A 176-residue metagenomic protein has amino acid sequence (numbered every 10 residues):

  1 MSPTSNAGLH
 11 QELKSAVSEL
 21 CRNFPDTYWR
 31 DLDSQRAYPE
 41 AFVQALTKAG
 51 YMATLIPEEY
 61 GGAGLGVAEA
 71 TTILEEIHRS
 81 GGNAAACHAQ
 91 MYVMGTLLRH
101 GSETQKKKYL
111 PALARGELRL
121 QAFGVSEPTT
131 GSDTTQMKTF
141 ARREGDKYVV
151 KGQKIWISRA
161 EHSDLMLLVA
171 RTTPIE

Functional and structural regions predicted by a protein language model:
M1-C87, K108, A112: Amphipathic, small/basic residue-rich leader segments at the start of a protein or domain
L65, D133-T135, R159-D164: Short glycine/proline-enriched turns and hinge-like loops at secondary-structure junctions
A85-T104, G131: N-terminal glycine-rich flavin-associated loop
M94-L97, G124, L165-V169: Adenylate-forming
G116-V125: A short, Trp-centered hydrophobic/proline-enriched beta-strand micro-motif
S126-T130, I155-W156: Short, solvent-exposed loop/turn elements at beta->coil junctions and helix N-caps that rim active or binding pockets
T139-R142: A structural signal for short hydrophobic beta-strand segments in well-ordered beta-sheet cores
K147, K151-E176: A short core secondary-structure module
